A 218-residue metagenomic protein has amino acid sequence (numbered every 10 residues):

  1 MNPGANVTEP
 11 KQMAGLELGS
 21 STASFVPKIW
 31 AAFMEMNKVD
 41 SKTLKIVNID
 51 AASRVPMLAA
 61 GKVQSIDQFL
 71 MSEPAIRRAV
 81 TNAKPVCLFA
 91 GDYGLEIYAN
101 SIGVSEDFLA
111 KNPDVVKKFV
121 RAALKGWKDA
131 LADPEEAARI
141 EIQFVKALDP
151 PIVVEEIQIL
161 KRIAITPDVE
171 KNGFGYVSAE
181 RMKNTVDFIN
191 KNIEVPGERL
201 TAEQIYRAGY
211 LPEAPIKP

Functional and structural regions predicted by a protein language model:
M1-R78, L95-I97, E180-K183: Bilobed "Venus flytrap"/periplasmic-binding protein-like clamshell domains and structurally analogous long
Q12, L18, Y93, D114 (+3 more regions): Short capping/connector residues at structural and topological boundaries
M36-S41, V80-T81, L148-I152, E198: Short helix-capping segments at alpha-helix termini
K42, I66, P85, G197-E198: A local structural micro-motif
I46, L70, A90, T201-A202: Proline- and acidic/polar-enriched loop/turn elements at helix boundaries
S53-M57, K62-A147: Pocket-lining segment of extracytoplasmic ligand-binding domains
K111-N192: Secondary-structure end/capping motifs
M182-P218: Conserved C-terminal helix/tail region of periplasmic/extracytoplasmic solute-binding proteins
